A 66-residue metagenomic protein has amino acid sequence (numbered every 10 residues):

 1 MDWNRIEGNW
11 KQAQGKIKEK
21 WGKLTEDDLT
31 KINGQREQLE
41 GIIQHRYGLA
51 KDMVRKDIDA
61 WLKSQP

Functional and structural regions predicted by a protein language model:
M1-P66: Intrinsically disordered, low-complexity, hydrophilic segments
